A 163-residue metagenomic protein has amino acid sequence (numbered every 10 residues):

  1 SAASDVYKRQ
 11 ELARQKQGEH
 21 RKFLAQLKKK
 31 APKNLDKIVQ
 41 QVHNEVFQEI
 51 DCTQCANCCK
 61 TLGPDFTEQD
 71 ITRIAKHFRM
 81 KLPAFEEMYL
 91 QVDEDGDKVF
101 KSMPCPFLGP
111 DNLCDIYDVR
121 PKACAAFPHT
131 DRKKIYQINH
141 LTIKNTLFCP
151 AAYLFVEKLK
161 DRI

Functional and structural regions predicted by a protein language model:
S1-Y7: Short, small-residue-biased leader/transition segments that mark boundaries at the very start of proteins
R9-R21, M80-P104, Q137-I163: Short Fe-S-cluster ligation motifs
H20-Q41, K76-F107, A123-R132: Short, charged low-complexity linear segments at domain edges
K33-T53, C58: Eukaryote-specific, low-hydrophobicity, charge-rich regions
N44, G63, D97: Residue-level marker of regulatory loop/turn positions in helix-turn-helix DNA-binding domains and in histidine
E49-P64, S102-T130, L147-L154: Local cysteine-cluster metal-coordination motifs and their immediate loop/turn environment, predominantly Fe-S cluster
C59-E87: Short, well-structured hydrophobic secondary-structure segments
P64-I74, Y117, C124-F127, I135-N139 (+1 more regions): Short cysteine/histidine-rich zinc-coordinating motifs and their immediately flanking basic loops
